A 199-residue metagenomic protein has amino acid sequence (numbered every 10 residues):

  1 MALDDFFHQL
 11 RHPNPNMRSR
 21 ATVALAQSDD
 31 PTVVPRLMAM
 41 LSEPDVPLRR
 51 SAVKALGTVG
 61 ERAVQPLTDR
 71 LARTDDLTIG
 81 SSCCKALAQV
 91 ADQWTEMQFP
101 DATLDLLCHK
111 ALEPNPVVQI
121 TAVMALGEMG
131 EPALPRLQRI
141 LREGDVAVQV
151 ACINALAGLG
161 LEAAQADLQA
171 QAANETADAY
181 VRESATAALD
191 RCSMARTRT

Functional and structural regions predicted by a protein language model:
M1-Q9, D30-L41, E61-R73, Q93-K110 (+3 more regions): Amphipathic alpha-helical scaffolding segments comprising HEAT/armadillo-like alpha-solenoid repeats
D5-S28: Alpha-helical segment of the N-proximal tetratricopeptide repeat
R11, S42, G80-C84: HEAT-repeat alpha-solenoid elements in large eukaryotic scaffold proteins
P15-N16, P31, V46-P47, E61 (+5 more regions): Alpha-helix N-cap/helix-start positions at coil->helix boundaries
L87-A91, S193-M194: Hydrophobic residues within the alpha-helices of tandem HEAT/HEAT-like
A177-T199: Eukaryotic acidic, Ser/Thr-rich intrinsically disordered low-complexity regions
